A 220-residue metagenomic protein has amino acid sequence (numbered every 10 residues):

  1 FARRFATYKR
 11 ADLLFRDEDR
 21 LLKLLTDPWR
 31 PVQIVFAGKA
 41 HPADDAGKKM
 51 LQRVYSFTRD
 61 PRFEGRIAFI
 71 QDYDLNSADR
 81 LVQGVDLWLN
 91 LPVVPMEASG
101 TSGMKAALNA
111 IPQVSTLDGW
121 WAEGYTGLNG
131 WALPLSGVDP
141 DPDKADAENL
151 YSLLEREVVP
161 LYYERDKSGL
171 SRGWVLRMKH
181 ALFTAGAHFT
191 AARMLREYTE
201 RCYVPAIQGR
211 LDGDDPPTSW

Functional and structural regions predicted by a protein language model:
F1-K9: Conserved donor-binding/catalytic core segment of Leloir-type glycosyltransferases
A2, I70, L133-P134: Hydrophobic residues at beta-strand termini and immediately following loops that shape nucleotide-binding pockets
K9, H41-K49, A68, D72 (+4 more regions): Alpha-helix capping and helix-loop boundary segments enriched in small/acidic/polar residues
A11-L13, A46-G47, G100-T101, Y125-T126: Short, solvent-exposed loop/turn and secondary-structure capping segments
F15-D19: Short acidic-capped amphipathic helix/loop micro-motif used as an active-site/signal-coupling element
L22-L25, R30-V35, V82-R193, E197-A206 (+1 more regions): Catalytic binding pocket for nucleotide-activated donors in carbohydrate/polymer assembly enzymes
L25, F36-R80, V85: Nucleotide-activated donor-binding/catalytic signature segment of Leloir-type glycosyltransferases, i.e., the conserved
D214-W220: Surface beta-strand/loop "capping" patches
